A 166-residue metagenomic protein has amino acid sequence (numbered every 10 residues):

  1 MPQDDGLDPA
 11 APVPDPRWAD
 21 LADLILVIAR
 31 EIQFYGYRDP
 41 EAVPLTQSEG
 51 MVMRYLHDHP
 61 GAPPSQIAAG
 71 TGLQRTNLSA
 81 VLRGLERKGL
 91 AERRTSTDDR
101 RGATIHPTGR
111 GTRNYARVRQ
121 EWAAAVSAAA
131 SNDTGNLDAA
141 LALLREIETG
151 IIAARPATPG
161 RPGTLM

Functional and structural regions predicted by a protein language model:
M1-Q47, I151, M166: N-terminal leader segment of winged-helix/HTH proteins
A29-I32, A62, Y115, E148-I152: A structural signal for well-ordered alpha-helices, especially hydrophobic packing surfaces of coiled-coils
I32-T76: N-terminal helix-turn-helix DNA-binding core of bacterial DNA-binding proteins
Y37-E41, S127-A130, I152, P156-P159: Short, flexible helix-adjacent loops and helix caps
M53, I67, L82-K88: Basic amphipathic alpha-helical segments that dock to polyanions
G84-A142: Charged, amphipathic alpha-helical coiled-coil/dimerization segments
D138-M166: Exposed, interaction-prone assembly regions rather than primary DNA-binding/catalytic cores
